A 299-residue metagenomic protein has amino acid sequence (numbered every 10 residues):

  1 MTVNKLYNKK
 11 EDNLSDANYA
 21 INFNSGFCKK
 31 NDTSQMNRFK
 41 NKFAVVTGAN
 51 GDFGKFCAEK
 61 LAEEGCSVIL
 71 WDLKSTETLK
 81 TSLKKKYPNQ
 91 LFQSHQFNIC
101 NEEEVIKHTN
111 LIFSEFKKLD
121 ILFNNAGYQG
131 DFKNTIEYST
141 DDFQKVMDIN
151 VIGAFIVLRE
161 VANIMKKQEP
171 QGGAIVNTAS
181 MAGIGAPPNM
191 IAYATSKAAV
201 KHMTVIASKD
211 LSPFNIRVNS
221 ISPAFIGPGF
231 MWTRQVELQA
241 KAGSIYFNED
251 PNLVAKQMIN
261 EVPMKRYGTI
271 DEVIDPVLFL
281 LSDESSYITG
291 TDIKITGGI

Functional and structural regions predicted by a protein language model:
S34-I69: Canonical Rossmann dinucleotide-binding motif of NAD(H)/NADP(H)-dependent dehydrogenases/reductases, specifically
K133-T135, S139-Q144, M258: Substrate-binding pocket helix/loop in short-chain dehydrogenase/reductase
I136, G185-I191, P213, K265 (+1 more regions): Active-site loop immediately N-terminal to the catalytic Tyr-X3-Lys motif of short-chain dehydrogenase/reductase
L158, S196, T204: Active-site helix of classical SDR
S180: Residue(s) in the substrate-gating loop at a strand-loop-helix junction that position the organic substrate next
S212-R217, I288-G290: Short, small/polar-rich loop/turn modules that mediate ligand/substrate recognition or access, typified
M264-I295: C-terminal substrate-recognition "lid" of short-chain dehydrogenase/reductases
